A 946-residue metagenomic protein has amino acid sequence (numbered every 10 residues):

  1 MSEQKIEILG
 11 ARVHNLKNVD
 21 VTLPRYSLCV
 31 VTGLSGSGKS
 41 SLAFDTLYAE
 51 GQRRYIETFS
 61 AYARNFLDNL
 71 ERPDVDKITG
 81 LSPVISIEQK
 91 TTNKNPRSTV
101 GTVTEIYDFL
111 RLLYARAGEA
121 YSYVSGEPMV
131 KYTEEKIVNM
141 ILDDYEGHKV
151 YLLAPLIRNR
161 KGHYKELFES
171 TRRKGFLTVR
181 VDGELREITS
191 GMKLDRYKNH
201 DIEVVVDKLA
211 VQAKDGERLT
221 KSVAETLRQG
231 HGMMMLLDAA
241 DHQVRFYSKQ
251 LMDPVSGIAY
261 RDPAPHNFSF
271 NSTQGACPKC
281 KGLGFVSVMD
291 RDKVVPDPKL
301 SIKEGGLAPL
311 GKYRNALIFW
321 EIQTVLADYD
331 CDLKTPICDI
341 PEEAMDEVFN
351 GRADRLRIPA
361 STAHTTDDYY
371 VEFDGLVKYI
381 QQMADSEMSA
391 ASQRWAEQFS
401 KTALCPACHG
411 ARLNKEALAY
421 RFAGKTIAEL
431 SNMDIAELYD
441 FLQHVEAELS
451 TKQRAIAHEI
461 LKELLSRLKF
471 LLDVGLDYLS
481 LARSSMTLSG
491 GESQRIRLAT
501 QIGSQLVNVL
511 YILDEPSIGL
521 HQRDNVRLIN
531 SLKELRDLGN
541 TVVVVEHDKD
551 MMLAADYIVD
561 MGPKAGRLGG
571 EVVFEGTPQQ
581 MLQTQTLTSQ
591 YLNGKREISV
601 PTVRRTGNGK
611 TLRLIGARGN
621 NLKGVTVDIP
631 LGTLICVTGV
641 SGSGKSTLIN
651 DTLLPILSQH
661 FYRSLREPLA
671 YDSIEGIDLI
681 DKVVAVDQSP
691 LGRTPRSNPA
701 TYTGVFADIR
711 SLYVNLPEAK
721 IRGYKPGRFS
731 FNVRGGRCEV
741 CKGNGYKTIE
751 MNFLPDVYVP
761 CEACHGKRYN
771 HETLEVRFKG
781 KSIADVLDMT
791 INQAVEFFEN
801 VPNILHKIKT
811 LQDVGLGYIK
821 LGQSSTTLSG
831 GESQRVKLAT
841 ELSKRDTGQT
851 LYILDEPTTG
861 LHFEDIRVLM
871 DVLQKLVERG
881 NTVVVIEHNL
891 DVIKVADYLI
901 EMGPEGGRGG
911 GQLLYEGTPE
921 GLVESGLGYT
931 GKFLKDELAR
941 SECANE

Functional and structural regions predicted by a protein language model:
M1-E946: Conserved phosphate-binding elements of NTP-dependent enzyme cores
